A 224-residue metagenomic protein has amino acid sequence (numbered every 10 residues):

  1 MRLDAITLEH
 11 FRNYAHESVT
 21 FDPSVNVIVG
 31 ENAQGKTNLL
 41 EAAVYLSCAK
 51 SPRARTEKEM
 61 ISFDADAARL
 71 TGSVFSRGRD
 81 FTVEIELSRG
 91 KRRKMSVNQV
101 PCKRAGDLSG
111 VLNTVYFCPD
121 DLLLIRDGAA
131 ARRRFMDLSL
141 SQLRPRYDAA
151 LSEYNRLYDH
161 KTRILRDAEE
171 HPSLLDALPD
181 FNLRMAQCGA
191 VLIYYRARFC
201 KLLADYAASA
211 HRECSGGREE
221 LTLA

Functional and structural regions predicted by a protein language model:
M1-Y45: Pre-Walker A-like glycine/lysine-rich segment at the N-terminus of P-loop NTPase domains
R2, A42-A43, N113-Y116, N182-L183: Short hydrophobic/aromatic segments of transmembrane alpha-helices and their interfaces
A15-H16, T20-F21, V44, R53-I61 (+1 more regions): Phosphate-binding site recognition
Y45-C48, R163: Regular, well-ordered alpha-helical segments
C48-A131, D137-Y147, A204-S209: Nucleotide-state sensing region of NTPase/ATPase domains
D120-G217: An accessory alpha-helical subdomain
L223-A224: Conserved P-loop NTPase catalytic core
